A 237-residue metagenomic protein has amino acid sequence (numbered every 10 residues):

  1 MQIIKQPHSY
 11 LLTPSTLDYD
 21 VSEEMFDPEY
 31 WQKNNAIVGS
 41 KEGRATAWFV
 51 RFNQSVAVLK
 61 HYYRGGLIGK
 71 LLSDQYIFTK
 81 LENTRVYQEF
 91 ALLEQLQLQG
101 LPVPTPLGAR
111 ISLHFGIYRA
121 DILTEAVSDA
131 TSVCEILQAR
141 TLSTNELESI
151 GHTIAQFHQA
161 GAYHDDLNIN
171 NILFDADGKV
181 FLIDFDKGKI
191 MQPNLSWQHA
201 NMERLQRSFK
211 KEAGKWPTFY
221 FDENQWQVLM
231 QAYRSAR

Functional and structural regions predicted by a protein language model:
M1-I37: Juxta-kinase regulatory segment immediately upstream of eukaryotic protein kinase catalytic domains
E24-T131, A155, Q159: Conserved ATP-binding subdomain of kinase catalytic cores across diverse folds
S128, I169, K187: Short, glycine/acidic-enriched loop or turn micro-motifs at the edges of active sites
S132-R140: AlphaC helix of the protein kinase catalytic domain
N145-T153: Conserved alphaE helix
G161, D166: Conserved catalytic-loop position in the HRD/HxD motif
L167, N171-F174: Hydrophobic residue at the +6 position relative to the catalytic HRD Asp in the kinase catalytic loop
V180-R237: C-lobe/activation-segment region of protein kinase-like
